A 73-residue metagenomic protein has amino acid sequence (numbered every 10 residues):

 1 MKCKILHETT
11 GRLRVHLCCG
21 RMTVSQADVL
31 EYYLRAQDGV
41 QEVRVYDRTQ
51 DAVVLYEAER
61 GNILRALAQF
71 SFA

Functional and structural regions predicted by a protein language model:
K2-T23: Short glycine-/aliphatic-rich beta-strand segments at the starts of folded cytosolic domains
C18, D47-Q50, R65-A68: Membrane-proximal topogenic or attachment-prone low-complexity segments at protein termini
R21-T23, T49, R60: Residues that cap or initiate secondary-structure elements
T23-V29: Ser/Thr-Pro-rich, acidic low-complexity intrinsically disordered regions of eukaryotic RNA-binding
L30-E57, A73: Short acidic amphipathic segments
A58-A73: Charge-rich, low-aromatic oligomerization/scaffolding segments with amphipathic character
